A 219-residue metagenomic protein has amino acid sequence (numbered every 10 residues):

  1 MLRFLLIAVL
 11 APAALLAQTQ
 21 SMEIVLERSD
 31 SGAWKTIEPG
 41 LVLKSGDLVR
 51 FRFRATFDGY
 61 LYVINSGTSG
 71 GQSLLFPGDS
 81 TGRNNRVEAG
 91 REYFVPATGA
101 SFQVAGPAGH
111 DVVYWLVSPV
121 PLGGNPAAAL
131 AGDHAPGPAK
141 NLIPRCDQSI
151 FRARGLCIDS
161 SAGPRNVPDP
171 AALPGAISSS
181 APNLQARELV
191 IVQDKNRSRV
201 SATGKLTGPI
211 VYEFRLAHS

Functional and structural regions predicted by a protein language model:
M1-A8: Sec-dependent signal peptide recognition, specifically the positively charged N-region followed immediately by
A8-A17: Hydrophobic h-region of N-terminal signal peptides that target proteins for export in Gram-negative bacteria
A17-S219: Secretory-pathway glycoprotein ectodomains that are cysteine- and/or Ser/Thr/Pro-rich
